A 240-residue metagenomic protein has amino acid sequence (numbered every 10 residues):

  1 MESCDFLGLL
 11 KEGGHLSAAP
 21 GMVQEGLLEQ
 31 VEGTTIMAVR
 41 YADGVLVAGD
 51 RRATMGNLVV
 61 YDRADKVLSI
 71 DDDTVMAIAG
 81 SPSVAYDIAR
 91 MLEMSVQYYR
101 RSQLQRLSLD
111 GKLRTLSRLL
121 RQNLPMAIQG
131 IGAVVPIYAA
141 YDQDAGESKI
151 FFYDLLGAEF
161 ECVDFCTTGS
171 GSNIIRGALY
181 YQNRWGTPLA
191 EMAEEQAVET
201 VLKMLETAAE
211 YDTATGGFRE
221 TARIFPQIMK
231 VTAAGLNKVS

Functional and structural regions predicted by a protein language model:
M1-S240: Long, low-complexity N-terminal extensions
